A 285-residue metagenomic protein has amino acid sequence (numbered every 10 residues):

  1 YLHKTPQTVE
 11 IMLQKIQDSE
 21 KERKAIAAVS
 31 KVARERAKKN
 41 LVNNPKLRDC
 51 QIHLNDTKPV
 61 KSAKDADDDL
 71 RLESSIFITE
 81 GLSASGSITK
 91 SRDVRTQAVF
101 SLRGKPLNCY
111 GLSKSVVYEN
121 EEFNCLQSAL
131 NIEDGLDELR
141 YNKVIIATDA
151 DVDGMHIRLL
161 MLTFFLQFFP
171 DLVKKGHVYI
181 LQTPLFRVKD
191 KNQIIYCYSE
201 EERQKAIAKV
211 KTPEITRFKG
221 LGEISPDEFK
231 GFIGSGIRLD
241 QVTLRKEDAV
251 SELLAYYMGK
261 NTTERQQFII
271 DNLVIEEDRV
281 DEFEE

Functional and structural regions predicted by a protein language model:
Y1-K105, L136, K143, G234 (+1 more regions): GHKL-family ATPase ATP-binding module
Q14, P45, N124, S128 (+6 more regions): Solvent-exposed alpha-helical segments within well-ordered globular domains of core cellular machineries
K21, I52, N131, G135 (+6 more regions): Hydrophobic alpha-helix feature that most strongly marks membrane-spanning transmembrane helices and their immediate
V42, Q167-F168, V173, I180-T183 (+2 more regions): Residue-level signal for pocket-adjacent positions within structured domains
K46, C109-S113, K143-D151, K209-G220 (+1 more regions): Short hinge/gating elements
K46-A66, K189-G220: Glycine-rich loop/turn
D68-D69, S83-S85, K90-I195: Conserved structured catalytic cores and adjacent interaction surfaces of nucleotide-binding/hydrolyzing enzymes
E200-A255, Q267: C-terminal or mid-to-C-terminal helical accessory/interaction module adjacent to the motor/catalytic core
